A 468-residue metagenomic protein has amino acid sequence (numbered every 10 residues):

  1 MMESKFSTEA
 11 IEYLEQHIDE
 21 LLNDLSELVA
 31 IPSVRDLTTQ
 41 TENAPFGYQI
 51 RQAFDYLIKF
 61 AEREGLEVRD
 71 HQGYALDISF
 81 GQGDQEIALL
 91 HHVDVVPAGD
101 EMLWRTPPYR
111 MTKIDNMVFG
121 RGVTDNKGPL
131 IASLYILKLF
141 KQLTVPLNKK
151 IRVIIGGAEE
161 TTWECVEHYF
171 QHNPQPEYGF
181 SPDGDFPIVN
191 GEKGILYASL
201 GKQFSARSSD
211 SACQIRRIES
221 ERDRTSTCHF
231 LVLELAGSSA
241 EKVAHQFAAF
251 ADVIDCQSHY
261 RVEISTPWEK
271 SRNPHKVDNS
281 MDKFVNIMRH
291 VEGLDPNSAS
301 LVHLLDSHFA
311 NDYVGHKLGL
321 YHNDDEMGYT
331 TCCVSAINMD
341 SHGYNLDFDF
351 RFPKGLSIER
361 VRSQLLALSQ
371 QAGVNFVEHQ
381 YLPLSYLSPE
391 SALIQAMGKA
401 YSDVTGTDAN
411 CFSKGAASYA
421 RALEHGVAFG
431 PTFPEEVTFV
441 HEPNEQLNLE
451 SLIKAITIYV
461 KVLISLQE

Functional and structural regions predicted by a protein language model:
M2-F119, L143-L147: Acidic/His- and Gly-rich active-site-bordering loop/insert found across diverse amide/peptide-bond hydrolases
Y13, H17-E20, D24-I31, Y56 (+9 more regions): Generic non-transmembrane alpha-helical segments
E67-H71, D252-C256, V334, C411-F412: Short beta-strand
E86-I155, T161, E442-K454: Active-site metal-coordination/substrate-binding segment of hydrolases, especially metallo-dependent peptidases
V93-V95, I151-T162, P182-P187, R222 (+1 more regions): Acidic, glycine-rich active-site loops and adjacent beta-strand->loop/helix elements that engage anionic groups
E160, E167-P353: Midchain, well-structured core segments that form catalytic/ion-binding scaffolds
E263-S341, D347, R351-R360, A367 (+1 more regions): An extended, acidic, His-containing surface patch that forms the Zn2+-binding/catalytic region of metallohydrolases
